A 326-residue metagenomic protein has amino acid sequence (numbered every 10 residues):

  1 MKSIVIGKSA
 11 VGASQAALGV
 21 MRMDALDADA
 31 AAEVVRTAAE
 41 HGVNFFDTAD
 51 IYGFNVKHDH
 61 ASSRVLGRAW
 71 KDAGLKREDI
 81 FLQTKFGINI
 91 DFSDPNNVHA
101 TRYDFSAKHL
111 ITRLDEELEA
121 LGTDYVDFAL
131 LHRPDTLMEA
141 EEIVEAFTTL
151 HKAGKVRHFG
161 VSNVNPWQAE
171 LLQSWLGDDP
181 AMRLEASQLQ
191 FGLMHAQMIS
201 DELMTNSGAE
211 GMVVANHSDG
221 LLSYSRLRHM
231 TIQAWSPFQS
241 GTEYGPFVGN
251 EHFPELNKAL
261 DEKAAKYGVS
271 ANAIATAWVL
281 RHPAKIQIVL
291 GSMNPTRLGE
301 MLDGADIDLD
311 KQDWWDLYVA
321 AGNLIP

Functional and structural regions predicted by a protein language model:
M1-F81, K152, P237-G241: N-terminal binding-site loop/beta-alpha segment at the start of enzyme catalytic domains that lines or forms
S14-L18, F46-T48, I80-T84, V126-L131 (+4 more regions): Hydrophobic faces of well-ordered beta-strands that scaffold small-molecule active sites in alpha/beta enzyme cores
G19-D29, N96-K108, H132, L137: Active-site mouth loops of central-metabolism enzymes
D27-A38, S106-L121, W167-S174: Short, acidic/polar
A31, L66, L110, L114 (+2 more regions): Aromatic/hydrophobic pocket-lining residues that form the small-molecule binding cavity in soluble enzyme cores
A73-Y103: Structural motif corresponding to the early beta-alpha repeats
L118-E139: Active-site groove signature of glycoside hydrolases
M138-P326: Beta/alpha (TIM)-barrel catalytic core signal, keyed to glycine-rich beta->alpha loops juxtaposed to Asp/Glu that bind
